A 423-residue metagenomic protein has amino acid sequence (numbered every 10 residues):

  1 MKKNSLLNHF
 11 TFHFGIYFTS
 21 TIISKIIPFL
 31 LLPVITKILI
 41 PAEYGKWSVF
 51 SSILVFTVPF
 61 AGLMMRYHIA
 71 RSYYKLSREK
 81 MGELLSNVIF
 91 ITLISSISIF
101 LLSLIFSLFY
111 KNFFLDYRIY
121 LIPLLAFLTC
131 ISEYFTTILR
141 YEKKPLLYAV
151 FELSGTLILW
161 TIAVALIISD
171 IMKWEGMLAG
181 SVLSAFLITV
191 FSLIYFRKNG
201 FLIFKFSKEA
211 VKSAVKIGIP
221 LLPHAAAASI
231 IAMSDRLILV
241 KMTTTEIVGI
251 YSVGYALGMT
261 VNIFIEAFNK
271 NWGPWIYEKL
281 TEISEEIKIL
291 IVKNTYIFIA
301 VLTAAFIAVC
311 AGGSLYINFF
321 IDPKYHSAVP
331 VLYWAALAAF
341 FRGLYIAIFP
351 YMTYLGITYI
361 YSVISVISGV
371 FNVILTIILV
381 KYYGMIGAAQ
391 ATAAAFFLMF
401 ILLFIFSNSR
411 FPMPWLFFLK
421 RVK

Functional and structural regions predicted by a protein language model:
M1-L6, F10, Y120, L146 (+4 more regions): Interhelical loop/hinge segments that connect adjacent transmembrane helices in multipass membrane
L6-R66, W160, K216-E246, A256-L257 (+5 more regions): Signature of the first transmembrane helix
L7, F106-I122, T245, A311-F340: Interfacial segments at transmembrane-helix termini and the short loops linking adjacent helices
F12-S24, V49-F50, L54-V55, P59-S107 (+1 more regions): Membrane-water interface segments that mark the loop-to-transmembrane alpha-helix transition
H13-P28, G155, L159, M177-F196 (+2 more regions): Transmembrane helical elements of multi-pass membrane transporters/channels
L32, A61-S77, Y141, G254 (+3 more regions): Helix-loop junctions and terminal segments of transmembrane helices in multi-pass membrane transport/translocation
S72, S77, L128-F151, L337-I367: Membrane-interface junctions at transmembrane-helix termini in multi-pass inner-membrane proteins
Y120, A149-K198, Y255, I367-F371 (+1 more regions): Hydrophobic alpha-helical transmembrane segments
